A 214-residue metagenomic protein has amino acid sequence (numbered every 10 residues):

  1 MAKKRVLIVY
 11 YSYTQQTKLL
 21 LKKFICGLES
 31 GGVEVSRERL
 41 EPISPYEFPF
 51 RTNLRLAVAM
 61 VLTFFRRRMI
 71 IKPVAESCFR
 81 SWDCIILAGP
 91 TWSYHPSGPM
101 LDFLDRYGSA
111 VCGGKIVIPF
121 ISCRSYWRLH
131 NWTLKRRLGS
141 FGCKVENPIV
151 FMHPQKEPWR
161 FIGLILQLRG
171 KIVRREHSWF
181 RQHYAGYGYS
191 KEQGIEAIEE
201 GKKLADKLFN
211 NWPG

Functional and structural regions predicted by a protein language model:
M1-A88, Y94-S97, D102-R106, G113 (+1 more regions): N-terminal beta1-alpha1-beta2 submodule of the flavodoxin-like/Rossmannoid cofactor-binding fold
S44-M69, W127-L129, E146, Q155-H183: Alpha-helical membrane-targeting segments
P90-T91, S122: Short glycine-/small-residue-rich Rossmann-like dinucleotide-binding loops
L101-V111, K135-G142: Short, surface-exposed basic-aromatic patches at helix termini and helix-loop junctions that form
I116-G163: Short, glycine-/small-residue-rich phosphate/pyrophosphate-handling segment
M152-G214: Glycine-rich phosphate/pyrophosphate-binding loop and the adjoining helix
